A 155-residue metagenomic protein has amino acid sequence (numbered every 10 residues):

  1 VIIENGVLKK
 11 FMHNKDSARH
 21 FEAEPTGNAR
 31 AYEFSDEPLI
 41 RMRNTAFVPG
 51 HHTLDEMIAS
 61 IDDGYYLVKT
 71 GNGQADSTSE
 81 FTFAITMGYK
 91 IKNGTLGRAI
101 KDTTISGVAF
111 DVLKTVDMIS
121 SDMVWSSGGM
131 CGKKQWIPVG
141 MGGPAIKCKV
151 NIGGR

Functional and structural regions predicted by a protein language model:
V1-R155: Dual-mode signal for accessory low-complexity, basic/Gly-rich regions
